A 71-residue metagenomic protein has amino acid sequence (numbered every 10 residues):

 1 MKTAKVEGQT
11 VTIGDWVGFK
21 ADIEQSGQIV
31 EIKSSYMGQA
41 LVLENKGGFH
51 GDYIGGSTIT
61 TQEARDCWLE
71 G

Functional and structural regions predicted by a protein language model:
M1-I13: Mixed-charge, Lys/Arg-rich low-complexity intrinsically disordered regions
E7-Q9, S26, G55-T58: Low-complexity intrinsically disordered segments
I23-S26, G47-F49: Short acidic/polar mixed-charge low-complexity motifs
Q25-S34: Short beta-strand-centered aromatic/proline hotspots
M37-L41: Short aromatic-glycine-enriched beta-strand elements
E44-G71: Intrinsically disordered, low-complexity, charged/polar segments
